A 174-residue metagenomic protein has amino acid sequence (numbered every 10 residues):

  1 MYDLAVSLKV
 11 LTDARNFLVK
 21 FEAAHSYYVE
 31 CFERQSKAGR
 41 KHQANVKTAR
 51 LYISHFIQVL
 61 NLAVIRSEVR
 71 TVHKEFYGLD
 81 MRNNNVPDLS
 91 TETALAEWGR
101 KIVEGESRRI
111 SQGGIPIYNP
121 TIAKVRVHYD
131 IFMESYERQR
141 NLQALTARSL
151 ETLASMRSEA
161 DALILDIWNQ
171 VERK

Functional and structural regions predicted by a protein language model:
M1-K174: Basic/polar low-complexity intrinsically disordered segments
